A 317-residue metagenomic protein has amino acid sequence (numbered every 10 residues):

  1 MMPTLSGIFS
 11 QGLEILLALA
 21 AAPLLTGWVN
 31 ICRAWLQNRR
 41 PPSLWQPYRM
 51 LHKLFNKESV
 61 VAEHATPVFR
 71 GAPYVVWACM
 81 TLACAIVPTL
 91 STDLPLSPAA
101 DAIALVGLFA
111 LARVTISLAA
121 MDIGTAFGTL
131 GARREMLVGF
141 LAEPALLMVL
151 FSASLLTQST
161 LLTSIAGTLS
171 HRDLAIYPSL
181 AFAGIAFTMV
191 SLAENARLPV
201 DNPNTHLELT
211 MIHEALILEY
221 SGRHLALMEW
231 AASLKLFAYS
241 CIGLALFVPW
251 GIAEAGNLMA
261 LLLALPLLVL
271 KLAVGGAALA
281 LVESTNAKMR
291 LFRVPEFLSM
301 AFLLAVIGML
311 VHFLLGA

Functional and structural regions predicted by a protein language model:
S10-L25, S97-A110, R172-E194, L261-A264: Alpha-helical transmembrane segments
P23-C32, A110-A120, I185-N202, A273-S284: Transmembrane alpha-helical segments that form the membrane-embedded catalytic/substrate-channel core of multi-pass
A34, N38-F55, N202-H224: Juxtamembrane inter-helical linkers in multi-pass membrane proteins
M50-F69, T125-L130, I217-H224: Cytosolic juxtamembrane amphipathic/interface segments immediately preceding and feeding into a transmembrane helix
L94-P95, S152-A183: Juxtamembrane/interfacial segments at transmembrane-helix boundaries in multi-pass membrane proteins
A104-A119, F140-T157: Mid-bilayer segments of alpha-helical transmembrane spans in multi-pass integral membrane proteins that mediate
A278-L304: Interfacial loop-to-transmembrane junctions
G308-A317: Juxtamembrane boundary at the C-terminal end of a transmembrane helix
